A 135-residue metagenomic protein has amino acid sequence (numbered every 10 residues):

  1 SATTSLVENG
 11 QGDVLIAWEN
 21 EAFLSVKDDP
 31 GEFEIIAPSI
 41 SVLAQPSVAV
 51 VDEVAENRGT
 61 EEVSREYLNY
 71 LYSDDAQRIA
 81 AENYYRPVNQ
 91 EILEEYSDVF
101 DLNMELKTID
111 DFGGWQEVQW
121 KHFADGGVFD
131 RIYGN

Functional and structural regions predicted by a protein language model:
S1-P38: Ligand-binding pocket segment of bilobal, Venus flytrap-like solute-binding proteins
T3-T4, E19, Q45, S64-L68 (+1 more regions): Extracytoplasmic/secreted envelope proteins and their assembly/folding machinery, especially bacterial periplasmic
S5-E8, G31, V50, V63 (+1 more regions): A near-ubiquitous, low-amplitude feature marking generic local secondary-structure context
V7, E19, S25-D29, D52 (+2 more regions): Sec/Tat-exported extracytoplasmic proteins
E8, L15, P38-S41, N57-S64 (+1 more regions): Solvent-exposed, acidic/flexible segments
D29-E61: Periplasmic-binding protein-like
A55-N135: Extracellular/periplasmic juxtamembrane helices and adjacent flexible linkers that interface with membrane partners
